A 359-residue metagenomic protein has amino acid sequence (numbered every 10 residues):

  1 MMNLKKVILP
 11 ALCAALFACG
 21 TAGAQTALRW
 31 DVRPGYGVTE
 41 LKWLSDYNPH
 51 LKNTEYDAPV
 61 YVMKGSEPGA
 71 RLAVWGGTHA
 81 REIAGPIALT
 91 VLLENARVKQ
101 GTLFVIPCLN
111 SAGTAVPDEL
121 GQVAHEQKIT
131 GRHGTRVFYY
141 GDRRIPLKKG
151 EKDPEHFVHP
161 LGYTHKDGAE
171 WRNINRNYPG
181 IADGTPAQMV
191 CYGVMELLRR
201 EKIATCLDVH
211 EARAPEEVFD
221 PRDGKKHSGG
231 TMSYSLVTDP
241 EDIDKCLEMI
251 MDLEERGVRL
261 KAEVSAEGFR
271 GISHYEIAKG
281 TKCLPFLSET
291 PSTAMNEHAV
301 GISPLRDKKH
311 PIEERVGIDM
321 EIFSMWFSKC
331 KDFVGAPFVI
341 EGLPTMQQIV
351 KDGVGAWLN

Functional and structural regions predicted by a protein language model:
M1-L9: Bacterial N-terminal signal peptides that target proteins for export
P10-A18: Bacterial N-terminal signal peptides
G20-A58: Short glycine- and acidic-rich boundary segments immediately preceding or forming the N-terminal edge of structured
D57, D183-L358: Metallocarboxypeptidase
P59-P68: Short beta-strand-to-loop junctions in surface cap/lid or active-site-entrance loops
A70-T78: Short beta-strand element of the alpha/beta-hydrolase
T78-I87: Di-metal (Zn2+ and/or Mg2+/Mn2+) metal-binding site signature of metallo-dependent hydrolases with the MBL/beta-CASP
I83-A84, K99-P240: Active-site/substrate-binding loop(s) of hydrolase catalytic cores
